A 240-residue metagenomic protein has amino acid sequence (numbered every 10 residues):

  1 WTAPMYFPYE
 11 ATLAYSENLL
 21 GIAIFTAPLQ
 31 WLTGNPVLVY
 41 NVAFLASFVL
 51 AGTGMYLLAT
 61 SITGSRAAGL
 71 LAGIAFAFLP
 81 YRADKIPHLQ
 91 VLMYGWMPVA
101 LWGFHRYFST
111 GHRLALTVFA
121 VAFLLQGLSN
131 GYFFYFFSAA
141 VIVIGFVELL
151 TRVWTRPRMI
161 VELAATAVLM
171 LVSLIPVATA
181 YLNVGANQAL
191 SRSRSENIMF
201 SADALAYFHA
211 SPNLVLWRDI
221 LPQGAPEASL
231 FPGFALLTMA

Functional and structural regions predicted by a protein language model:
W1-A51, L79-Y94, I198-G224: Membrane-interface coil-to-helix junctions
L20-I24, G54, V99, V141 (+1 more regions): Short amphipathic alpha-helical face segments that pack within enzyme cores and frequently flank/anchor catalytic
N35, T110, L149-P157, L182-A189: Transmembrane helix-loop junctions in multipass membrane proteins, especially transporters and channels
A43-I62, R66-L150, T166-V177: Membrane-embedded helix bundles of polyisoprenyl
Q90, F137, L163, E227-F234: Alpha-helical transmembrane segments of polytopic membrane proteins
I142-T151, W217, L237-A240: Juxtamembrane interface elements at the cytosolic ends of transmembrane helices in multi-pass membrane proteins
T151-A164, A240: Membrane-interface helix-loop-helix junctions at transmembrane boundaries of multi-pass membrane enzymes, predominantly
I175-A240: Periplasmic/ER-lumenal interhelical loops and adjacent helix-loop junctions in multi-pass membrane proteins
